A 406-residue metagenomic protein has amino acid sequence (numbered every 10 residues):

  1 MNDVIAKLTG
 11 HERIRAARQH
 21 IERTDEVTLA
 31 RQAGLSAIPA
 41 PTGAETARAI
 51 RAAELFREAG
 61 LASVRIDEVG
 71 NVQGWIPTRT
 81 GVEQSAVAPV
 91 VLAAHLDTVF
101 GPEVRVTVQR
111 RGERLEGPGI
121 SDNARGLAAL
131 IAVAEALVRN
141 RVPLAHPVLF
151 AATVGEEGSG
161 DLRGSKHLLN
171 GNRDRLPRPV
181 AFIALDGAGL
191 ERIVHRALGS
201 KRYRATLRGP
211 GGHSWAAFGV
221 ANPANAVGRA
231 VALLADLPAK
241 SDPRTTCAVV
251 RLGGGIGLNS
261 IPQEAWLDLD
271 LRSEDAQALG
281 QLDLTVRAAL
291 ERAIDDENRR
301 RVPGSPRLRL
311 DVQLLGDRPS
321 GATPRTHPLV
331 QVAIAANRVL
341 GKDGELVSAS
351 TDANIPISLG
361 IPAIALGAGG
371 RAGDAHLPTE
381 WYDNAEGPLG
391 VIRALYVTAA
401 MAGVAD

Functional and structural regions predicted by a protein language model:
M1-A16, A224-D406: Metal-dependent amide/peptide-bond hydrolase catalytic core, centered on the "pita-bread" metallohydrolase fold
D3-E116: Acidic/His- and Gly-rich active-site-bordering loop/insert found across diverse amide/peptide-bond hydrolases
I21-E22, V104, E191-R196, G254-N259 (+1 more regions): Short beta-strand/turn micro-motifs at beta-sheet edges
A93-H95, A151-T153, F182-D186, T206-R208 (+1 more regions): Short beta-strand segments
L96-R110, H195-T206, A335: Acidic-glycine-rich active-site phosphate/pyrophosphate-binding loop
V106-G119, T206-G212, A375-P378: Glycine/charged-rich beta-loop-alpha catalytic/anionic-binding loops adjacent to active sites
R114, G119-L198, K240, N259 (+2 more regions): Acidic/histidine-rich catalytic neighborhood of metal-dependent amide-processing enzymes
